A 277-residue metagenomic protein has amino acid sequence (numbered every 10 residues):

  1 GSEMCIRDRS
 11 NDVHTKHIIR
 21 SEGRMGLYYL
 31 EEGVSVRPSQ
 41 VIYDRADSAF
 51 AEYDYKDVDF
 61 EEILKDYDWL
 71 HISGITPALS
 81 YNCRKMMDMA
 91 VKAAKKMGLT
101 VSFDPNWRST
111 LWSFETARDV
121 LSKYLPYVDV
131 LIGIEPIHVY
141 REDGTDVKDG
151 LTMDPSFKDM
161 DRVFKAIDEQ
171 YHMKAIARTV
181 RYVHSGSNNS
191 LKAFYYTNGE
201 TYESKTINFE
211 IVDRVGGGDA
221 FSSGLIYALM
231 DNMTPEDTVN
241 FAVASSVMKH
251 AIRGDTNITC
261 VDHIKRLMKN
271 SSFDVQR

Functional and structural regions predicted by a protein language model:
G1-I6: Short, small-residue-biased leader/transition segments that mark boundaries at the very start of proteins
R7-R24: A glycine-rich helix N-cap at a beta->alpha junction
R9, K92-K96, L125: Anion (oxyanion) recognition and catalysis
E31-K85: Conserved phosphate-binding/catalytic loop of the ribokinase/pfkB sugar-kinase fold
A46, I75, N106-T110, P136 (+1 more regions): Active-site beta-loop-alpha junctions enriched in small/polar residues
A93-T100, Y171-K174: A short helix->loop->beta-strand "cap" motif at the edges of active sites that frequently abuts
L111-N198: Conserved phosphate/ATP/ADP-binding segment of small-molecule kinases
K205-S271, V275: Conserved post-catalytic alpha-helical subdomain immediately downstream of the catalytic base and nucleotide-binding
